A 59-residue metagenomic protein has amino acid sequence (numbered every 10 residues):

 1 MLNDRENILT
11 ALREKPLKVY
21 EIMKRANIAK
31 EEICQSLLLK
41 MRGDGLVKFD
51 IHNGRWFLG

Functional and structural regions predicted by a protein language model:
M1-L2, F49-G59: Short, cationic-aromatic polyanion-contact patches
M1-L9: Short, leucine-enriched amphipathic alpha-helices that occur as contiguous helical runs
T10, I28-A29: Residue-level marker of alpha-helix boundaries and capping positions
A11-K15: Short helix-to-turn junction characteristic of helix-turn-helix DNA-binding domains, especially the helix
L17-A26: Short acidic, hydrophobic short linear motifs in intrinsically disordered regions
A29-K40: Short amphipathic alpha-helical interaction segments
G45: Glycine-centered, phosphate/nucleic-acid-interacting loop/turn motifs that mediate DNA/RNA or nucleotide
